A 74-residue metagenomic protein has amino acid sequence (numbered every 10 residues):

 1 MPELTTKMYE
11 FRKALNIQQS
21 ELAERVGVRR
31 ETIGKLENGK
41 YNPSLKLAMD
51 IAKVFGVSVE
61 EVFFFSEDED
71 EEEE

Functional and structural regions predicted by a protein language model:
M1-A14: A short, Lys/Arg-rich alpha-helix, primarily the initiator
K13, E24, K53: Alpha-helical residues within the helix-turn-helix
I17-G34: Short alpha-helical DNA-recognition segment
K40-D50: Short, basic-rich loop-to-helix N-cap that marks the start of a DNA-contacting helix
A48-A52, V62-F63: Hydrophobic micro-packing sites on short alpha-helices
F63-E74: Short, charged recognition helix plus adjacent turn of helix-turn-helix-like nucleic-acid-binding domains
